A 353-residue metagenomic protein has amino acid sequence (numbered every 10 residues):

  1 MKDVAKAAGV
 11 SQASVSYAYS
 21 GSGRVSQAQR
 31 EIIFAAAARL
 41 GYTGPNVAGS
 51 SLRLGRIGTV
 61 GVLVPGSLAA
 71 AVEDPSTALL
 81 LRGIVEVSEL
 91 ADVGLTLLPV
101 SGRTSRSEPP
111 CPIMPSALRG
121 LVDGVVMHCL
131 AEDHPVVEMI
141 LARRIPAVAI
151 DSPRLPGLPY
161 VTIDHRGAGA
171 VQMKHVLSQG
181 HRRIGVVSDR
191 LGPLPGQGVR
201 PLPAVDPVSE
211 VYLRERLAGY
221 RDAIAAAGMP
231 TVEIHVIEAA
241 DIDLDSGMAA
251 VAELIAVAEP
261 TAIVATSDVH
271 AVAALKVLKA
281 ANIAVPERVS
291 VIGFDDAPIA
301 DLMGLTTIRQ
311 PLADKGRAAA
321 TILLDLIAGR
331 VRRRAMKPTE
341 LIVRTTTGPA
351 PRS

Functional and structural regions predicted by a protein language model:
M1-G58, P351-S353: N-terminal helix-turn-helix DNA-binding module of bacterial transcription factors
A5, M127, V264-T266: Short beta-strand scaffold positions
S11, G58, D123, H181-R183 (+1 more regions): Short acidic/polar active-site loop segments enriched in Thr and Asp
E31, A35, T43-M114, G124 (+2 more regions): Amphipathic helical "hinge" segments at domain boundaries
R39-L40, E86-L90, L141-A149, P153-S353: Bacterial carbohydrate/catabolite-sensing allosteric modules
V93-R119, V236-V257: Structural motif
V100-S101, M127-L130, R190, A240-D241: Structural motif
P110-D164: Short beta-strand-centered segments that line the small-molecule binding cleft or hinge of alpha/beta clamshell
